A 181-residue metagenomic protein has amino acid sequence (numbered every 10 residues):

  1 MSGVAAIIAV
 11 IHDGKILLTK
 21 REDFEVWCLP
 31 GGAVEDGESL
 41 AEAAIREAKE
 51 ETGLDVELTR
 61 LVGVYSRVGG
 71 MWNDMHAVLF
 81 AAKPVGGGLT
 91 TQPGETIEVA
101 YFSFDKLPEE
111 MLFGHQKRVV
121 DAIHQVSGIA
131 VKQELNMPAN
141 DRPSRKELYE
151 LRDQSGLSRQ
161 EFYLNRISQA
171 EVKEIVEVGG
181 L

Functional and structural regions predicted by a protein language model:
M1-I16: Conserved N-terminal beta-strand and adjoining loop/helix that marks the start of the Nudix/MutT-like hydrolase domain
S2, W72-D74, P93-T96: A generic structural micro-feature
I8, L61, F80-A82: A structural signal for short, well-ordered beta-strand segments
H12-E50: Conserved Nudix-box catalytic region and its N-terminal flanking loop in Nudix hydrolases and closely related
E25-V26, G94-L181: Nudix hydrolase/Nudix homology domain
L54-G63: A short coil-to-beta-strand element that immediately follows conserved catalytic motifs
S66-G88, Q116-S127: Active-site-adjacent beta-strand/loop module that shapes the phosphate/pyrophosphate-binding cleft
